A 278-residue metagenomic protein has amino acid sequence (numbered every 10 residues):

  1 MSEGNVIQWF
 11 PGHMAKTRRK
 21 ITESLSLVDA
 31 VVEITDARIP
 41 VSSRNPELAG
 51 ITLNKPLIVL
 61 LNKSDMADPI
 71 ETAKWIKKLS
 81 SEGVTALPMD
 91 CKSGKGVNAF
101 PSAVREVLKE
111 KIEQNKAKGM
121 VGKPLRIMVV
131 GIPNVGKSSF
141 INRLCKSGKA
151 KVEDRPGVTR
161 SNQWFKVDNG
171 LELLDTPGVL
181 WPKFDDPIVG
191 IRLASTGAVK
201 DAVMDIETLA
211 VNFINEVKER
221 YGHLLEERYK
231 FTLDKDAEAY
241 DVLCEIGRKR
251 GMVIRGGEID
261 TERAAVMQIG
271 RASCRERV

Functional and structural regions predicted by a protein language model:
S2-A30, R38-E47, I51-L57, S64 (+3 more regions): Helix-rich effector regions associated with P-loop NTPase G domains
E33, V59-L61, V129: Structural beta-sheet core signal
P46-A49, A73-I76, P101-A103, N142-L144 (+1 more regions): Short, glycine/charged-enriched secondary-structure capping and boundary segments
S64-V130, K149, M252: Canonical P-loop GTPase G-domain recognition
C91, I141, L171-L174: Conserved active-site beta-strand-loop modules that form the wall/rim of enzyme catalytic pockets and either contain
K111-N115, N142, G148-D154, R220-L225: Short, structured loop/turn "capping" segments at alpha-beta junctions
R126-K149, T176: Glycine-rich phosphate-binding P-loop
